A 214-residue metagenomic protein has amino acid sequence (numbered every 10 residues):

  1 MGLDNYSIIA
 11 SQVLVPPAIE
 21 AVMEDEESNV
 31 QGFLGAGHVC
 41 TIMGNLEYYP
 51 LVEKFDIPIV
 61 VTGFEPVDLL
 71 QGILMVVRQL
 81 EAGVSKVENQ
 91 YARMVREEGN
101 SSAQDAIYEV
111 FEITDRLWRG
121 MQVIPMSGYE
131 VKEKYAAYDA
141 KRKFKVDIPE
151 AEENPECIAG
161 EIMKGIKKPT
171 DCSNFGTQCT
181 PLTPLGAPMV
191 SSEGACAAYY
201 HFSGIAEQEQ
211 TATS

Functional and structural regions predicted by a protein language model:
M1-D4, M23-G32, P50-K54, P149-A151 (+3 more regions): Solvent-exposed alpha-helices and their adjacent loops that cap or buttress functional pockets in soluble metabolic
G2, G44, L117-G128, G165 (+2 more regions): Glycine-centered flexibility motif
S7-S11, E27-R96: A conserved active-site cap/scaffold subdomain adjacent to cofactor or substrate pockets
S11-E24: Short, flexible loop segments at boundaries between secondary-structure elements
I19-E20, N45-V52, V67-R78, Q104-Y108 (+3 more regions): Predominant activation on well-ordered alpha-helical scaffold segments within soluble catalytic domains
Q71-C157, E161: Internal helical hairpin/lid segments
K143-S214: Extended hydrophobic packing segments that form well-structured cores
